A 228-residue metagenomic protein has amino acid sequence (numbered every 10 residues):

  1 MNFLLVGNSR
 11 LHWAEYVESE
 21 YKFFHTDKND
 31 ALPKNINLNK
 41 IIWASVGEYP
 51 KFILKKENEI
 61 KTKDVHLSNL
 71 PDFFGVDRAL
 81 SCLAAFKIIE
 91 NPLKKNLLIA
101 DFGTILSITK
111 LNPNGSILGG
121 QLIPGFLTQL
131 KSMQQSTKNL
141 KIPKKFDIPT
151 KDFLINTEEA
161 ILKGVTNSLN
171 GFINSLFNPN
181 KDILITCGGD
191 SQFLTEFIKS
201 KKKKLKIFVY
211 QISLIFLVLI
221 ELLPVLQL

Functional and structural regions predicted by a protein language model:
M1-K55: Conserved phosphate-binding loops in N-terminal lobes of ATP-dependent enzymes of the actin/Hsp70/sugar-kinase
M1-Y21, K94-I117, M133: Gly/Thr-rich phosphate-binding beta-strand-loop-beta motif of the actin/hexokinase/Hsp70
N37-G47, I60, K181-D190: Short glycine-rich phosphate-binding loop at a beta-alpha junction
L54-I88: Glycine/small-residue-rich loop that forms an oxyanion/phosphate-binding "nest" at active or ligand-binding sites
K55-S68, K199-L219: Conserved phosphate-binding/catalytic loops in two-lobed NTP-binding clefts
D77-K87, L118-K163, E221: Glycine-rich phosphate-binding loop plus the immediately following alpha-helix
A79, L83-F86, K204-L228: Glycine-rich phosphate-binding/hydrolytic loop that grips phosphoryl groups
P149-I183, D190: Adenine-nucleotide phosphate-binding core of ATP-dependent small-molecule kinases
